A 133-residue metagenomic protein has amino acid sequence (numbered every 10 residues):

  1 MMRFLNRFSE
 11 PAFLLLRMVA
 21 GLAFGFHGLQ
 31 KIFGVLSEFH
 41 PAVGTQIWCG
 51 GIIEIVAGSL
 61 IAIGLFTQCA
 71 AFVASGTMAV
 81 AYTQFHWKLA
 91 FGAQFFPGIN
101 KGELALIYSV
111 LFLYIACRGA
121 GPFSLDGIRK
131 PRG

Functional and structural regions predicted by a protein language model:
M1-F33, I47-I52, V56, I63-G133: Extended, low-polarity transmembrane helix blocks
E38-W48: Short, amphipathic, aromatic/basic-enriched membrane-interface segments that mark the entry/exit of transmembrane
